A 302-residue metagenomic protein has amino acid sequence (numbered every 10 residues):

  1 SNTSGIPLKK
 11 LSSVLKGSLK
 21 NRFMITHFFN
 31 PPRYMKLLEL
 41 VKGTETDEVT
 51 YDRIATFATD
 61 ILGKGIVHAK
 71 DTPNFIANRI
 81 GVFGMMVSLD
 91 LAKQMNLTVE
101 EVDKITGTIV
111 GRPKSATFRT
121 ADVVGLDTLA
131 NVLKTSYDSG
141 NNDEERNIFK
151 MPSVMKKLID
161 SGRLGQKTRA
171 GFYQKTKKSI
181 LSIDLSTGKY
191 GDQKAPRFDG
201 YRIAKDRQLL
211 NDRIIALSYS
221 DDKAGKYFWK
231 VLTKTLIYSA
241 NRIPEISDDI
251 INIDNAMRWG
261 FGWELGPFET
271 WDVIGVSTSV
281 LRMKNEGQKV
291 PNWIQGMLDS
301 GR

Functional and structural regions predicted by a protein language model:
S1-R302: N-terminal glycine-rich phosphate-binding loop for ADP-containing cofactors
